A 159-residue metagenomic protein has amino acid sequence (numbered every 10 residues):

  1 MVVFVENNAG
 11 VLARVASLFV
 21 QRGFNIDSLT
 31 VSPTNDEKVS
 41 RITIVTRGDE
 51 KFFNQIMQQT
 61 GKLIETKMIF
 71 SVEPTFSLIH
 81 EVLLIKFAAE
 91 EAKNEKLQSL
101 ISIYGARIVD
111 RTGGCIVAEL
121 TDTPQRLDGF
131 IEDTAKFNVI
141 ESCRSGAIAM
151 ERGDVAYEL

Functional and structural regions predicted by a protein language model:
V2-R41, V45-L159: Long, contiguous binding/interaction regions
